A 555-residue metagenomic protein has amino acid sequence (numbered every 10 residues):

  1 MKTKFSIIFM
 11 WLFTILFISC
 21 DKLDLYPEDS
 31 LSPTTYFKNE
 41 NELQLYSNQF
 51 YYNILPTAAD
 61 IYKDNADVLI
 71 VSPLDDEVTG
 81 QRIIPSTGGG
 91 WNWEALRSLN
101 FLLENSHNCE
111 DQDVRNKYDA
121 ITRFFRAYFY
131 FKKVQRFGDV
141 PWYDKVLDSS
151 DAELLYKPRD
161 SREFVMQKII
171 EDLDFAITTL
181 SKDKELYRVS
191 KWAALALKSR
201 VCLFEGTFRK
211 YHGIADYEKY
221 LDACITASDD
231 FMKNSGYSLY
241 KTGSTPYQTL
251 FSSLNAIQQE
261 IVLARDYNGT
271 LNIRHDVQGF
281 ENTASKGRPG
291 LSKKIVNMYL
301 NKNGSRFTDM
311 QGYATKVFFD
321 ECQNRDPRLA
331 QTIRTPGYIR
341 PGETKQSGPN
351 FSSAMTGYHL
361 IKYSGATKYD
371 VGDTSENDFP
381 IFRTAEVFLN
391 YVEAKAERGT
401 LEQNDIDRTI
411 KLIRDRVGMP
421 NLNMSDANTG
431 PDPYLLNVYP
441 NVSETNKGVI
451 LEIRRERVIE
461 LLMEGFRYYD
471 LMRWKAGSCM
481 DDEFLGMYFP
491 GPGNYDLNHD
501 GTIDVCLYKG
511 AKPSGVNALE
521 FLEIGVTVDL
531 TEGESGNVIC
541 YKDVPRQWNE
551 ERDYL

Functional and structural regions predicted by a protein language model:
M1-E28: Bacterial Sec-dependent N-terminal signal peptides
D21-D75, M166, D174-F175, R188-L195 (+5 more regions): An aromatic- and glycine-enriched ligand-binding surface/loop that stacks and positions planar moieties
E40-L45, I54-L55, S72-F137, E153-Q167 (+6 more regions): Conserved, well-structured interaction surfaces
C109-D119, K184-E185, G213-K219, R398-I406: Structural helix-adjacent loops and short alpha-helical linkers that scaffold large soluble proteins
V134-Q135, D139-P141, K184, F204-G213 (+1 more regions): Short coil/turn linking the two alpha-helices of tandem helical-hairpin repeats
C322-R416: C-terminal substrate/ligand-recognition segments
V505-L555: Extended, compositionally biased alpha-helical segments that mediate assembly or anchoring
